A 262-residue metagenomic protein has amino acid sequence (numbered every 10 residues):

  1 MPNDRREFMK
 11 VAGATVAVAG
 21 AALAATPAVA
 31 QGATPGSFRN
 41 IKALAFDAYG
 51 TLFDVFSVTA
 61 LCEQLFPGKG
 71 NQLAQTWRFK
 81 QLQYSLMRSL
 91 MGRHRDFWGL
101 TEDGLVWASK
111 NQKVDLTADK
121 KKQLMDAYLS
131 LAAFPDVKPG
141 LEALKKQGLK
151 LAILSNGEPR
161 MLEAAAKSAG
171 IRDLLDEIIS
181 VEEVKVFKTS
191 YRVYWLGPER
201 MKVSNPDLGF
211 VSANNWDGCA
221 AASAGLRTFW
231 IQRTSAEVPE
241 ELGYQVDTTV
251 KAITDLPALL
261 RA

Functional and structural regions predicted by a protein language model:
M1-V16: N-terminal secretory signal peptides and thylakoid transit peptides that target proteins across membranes
V11, P35, E142, L154 (+2 more regions): Asp-based, Mg2+/Mn2+-dependent phosphohydrolase catalytic module
A24, A30-G32: Boundary at the C-terminal end of the N-terminal hydrophobic targeting segment
G36-L82: Active-site neighborhood of HAD-like aspartate-dependent phosphohydrolases
T59, A74, R78, W98 (+2 more regions): An amphipathic alpha-helix signature
L65, S85-K122: A metal-dependent, Asp-based hydrolase signature
W98-G99, L116-I153: Short, acidic loop-to-helix structural element flanking the phosphoryl-transfer center in phosphate-processing enzymes
